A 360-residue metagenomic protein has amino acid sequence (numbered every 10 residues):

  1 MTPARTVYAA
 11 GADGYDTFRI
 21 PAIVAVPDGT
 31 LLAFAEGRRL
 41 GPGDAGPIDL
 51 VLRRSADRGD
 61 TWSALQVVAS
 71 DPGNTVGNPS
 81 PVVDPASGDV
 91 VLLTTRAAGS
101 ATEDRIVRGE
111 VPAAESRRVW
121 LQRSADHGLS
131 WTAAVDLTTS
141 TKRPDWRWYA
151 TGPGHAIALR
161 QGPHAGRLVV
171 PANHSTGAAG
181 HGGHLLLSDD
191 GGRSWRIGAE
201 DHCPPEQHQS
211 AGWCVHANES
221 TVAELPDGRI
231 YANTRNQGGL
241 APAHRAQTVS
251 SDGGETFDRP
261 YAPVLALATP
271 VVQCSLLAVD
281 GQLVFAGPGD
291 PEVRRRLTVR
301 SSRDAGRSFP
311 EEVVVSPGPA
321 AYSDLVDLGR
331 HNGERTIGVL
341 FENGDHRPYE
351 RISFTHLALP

Functional and structural regions predicted by a protein language model:
M1-P360: Asp-box/BNR beta-propeller blade signature and adjacent active/binding-site loops in extracellular glycan-interacting
